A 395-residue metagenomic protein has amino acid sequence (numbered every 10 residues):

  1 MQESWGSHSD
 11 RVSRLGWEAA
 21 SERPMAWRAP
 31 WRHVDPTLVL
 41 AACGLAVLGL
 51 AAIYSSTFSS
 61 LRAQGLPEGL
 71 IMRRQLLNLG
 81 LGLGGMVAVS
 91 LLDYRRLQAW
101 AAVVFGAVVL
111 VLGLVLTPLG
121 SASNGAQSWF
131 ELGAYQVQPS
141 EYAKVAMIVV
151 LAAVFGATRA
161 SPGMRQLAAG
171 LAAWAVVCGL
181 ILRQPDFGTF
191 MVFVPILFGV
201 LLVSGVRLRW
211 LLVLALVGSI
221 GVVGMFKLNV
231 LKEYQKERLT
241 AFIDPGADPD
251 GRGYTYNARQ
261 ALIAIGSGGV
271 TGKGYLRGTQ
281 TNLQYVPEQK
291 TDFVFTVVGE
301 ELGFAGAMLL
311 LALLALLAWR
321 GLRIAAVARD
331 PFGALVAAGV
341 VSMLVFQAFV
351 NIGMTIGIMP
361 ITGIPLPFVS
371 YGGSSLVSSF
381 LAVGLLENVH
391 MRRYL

Functional and structural regions predicted by a protein language model:
M1-M25, Q347-L395: A juxtamembrane structural motif centered on a specific transmembrane helix
Q2-E3, V34-G44, A102-V108, I263-V270: Alpha-helical transmembrane segments of integral membrane proteins, especially early/N-terminal helices
A19-H33, L66: Cytosolic juxtamembrane amphipathic/interface segments immediately preceding and feeding into a transmembrane helix
V39-S55, L61-N257, T296-I356, L381-L385: Hydrophobic alpha-helical transmembrane segments of multi-pass inner membrane proteins, especially in bacterial systems
G133-A143, R183-P185, G269, K273 (+1 more regions): Glycine/serine-rich anion-binding loops at beta->alpha junctions that coordinate negatively charged ligand groups
D186-M191, K273-G278, K290-T291, M308 (+4 more regions): Transmembrane helix boundary and interhelical junction motifs in multipass membrane proteins
T255-L276: Extracytosolic (periplasmic/ER-lumenal) interhelical loops and adjacent juxtamembrane/interface segments of multi-pass
V270-A305: Long extracytoplasmic/lumenal interhelical loops at the membrane interface of multi-pass membrane proteins
